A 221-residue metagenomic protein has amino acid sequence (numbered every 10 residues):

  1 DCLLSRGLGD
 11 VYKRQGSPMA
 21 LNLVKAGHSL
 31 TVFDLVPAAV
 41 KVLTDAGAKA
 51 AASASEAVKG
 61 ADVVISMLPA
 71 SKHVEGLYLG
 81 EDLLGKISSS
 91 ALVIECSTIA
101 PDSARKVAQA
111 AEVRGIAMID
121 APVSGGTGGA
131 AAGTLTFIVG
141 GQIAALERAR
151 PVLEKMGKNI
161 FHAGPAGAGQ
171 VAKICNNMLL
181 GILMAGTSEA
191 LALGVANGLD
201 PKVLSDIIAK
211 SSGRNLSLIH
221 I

Functional and structural regions predicted by a protein language model:
D1-L8, Y12, I219-H220: Single conserved hydrophobic/aromatic residue that forms the stacking wall/gate of nucleotide- or nucleobase-binding
G9-K59, V63-S66, A91, T127: NAD(P)+-binding Rossmann beta1-loop-alpha1 motif at the extreme N-terminus of oxidoreductases
L30, A50, A117-M118, I160 (+1 more regions): Hydrophobic beta-strand scaffold residues
A54-S66, S71-R114: Rossmann-fold NAD(P) dinucleotide-binding segment
L79, T98-G181: Rossmann-fold dinucleotide-binding core
G167-I219: Helical "substrate-binding/catalytic lid" subdomain of Rossmann-like NAD(P)-dependent dehydrogenases/reductases
